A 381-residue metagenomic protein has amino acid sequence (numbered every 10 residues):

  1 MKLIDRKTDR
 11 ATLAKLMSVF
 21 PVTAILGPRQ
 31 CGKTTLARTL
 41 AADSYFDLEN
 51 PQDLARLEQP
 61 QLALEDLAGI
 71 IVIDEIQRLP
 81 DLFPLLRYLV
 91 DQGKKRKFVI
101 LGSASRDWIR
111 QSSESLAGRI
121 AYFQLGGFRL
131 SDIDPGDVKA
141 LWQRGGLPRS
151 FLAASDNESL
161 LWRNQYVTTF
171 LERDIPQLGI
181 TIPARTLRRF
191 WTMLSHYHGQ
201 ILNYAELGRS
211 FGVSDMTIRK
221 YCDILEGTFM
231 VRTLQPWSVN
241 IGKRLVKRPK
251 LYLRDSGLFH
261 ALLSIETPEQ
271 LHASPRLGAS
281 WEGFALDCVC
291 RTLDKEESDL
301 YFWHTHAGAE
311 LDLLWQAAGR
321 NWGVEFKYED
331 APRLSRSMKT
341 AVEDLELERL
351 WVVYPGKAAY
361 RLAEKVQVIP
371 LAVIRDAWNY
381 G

Functional and structural regions predicted by a protein language model:
M1-A14: N-terminal pre-Walker A segment at the start of P-loop NTPase domains
I25: Hydrophobic anchor at the beta1->P-loop junction of P-loop NTPases
K33: Conserved lysine of the Walker
L36: Hydrophobic positions on the alpha1 helix immediately C-terminal to the Walker A/P-loop
R56-V99: Conserved nucleotide-sensing/catalytic segment adjacent to the nucleotide-binding pocket in NTP-handling enzymes
R106-A121, D137: Short regulatory helix/loop adjacent to the ATP-binding pocket of P-loop NTPases
D156-N321: Accessory nucleic acid-recognition modules appended to NTPase machines
K357-G381: Domain-level recognition of nuclease-like catalytic cores that cleave nucleotide substrates
